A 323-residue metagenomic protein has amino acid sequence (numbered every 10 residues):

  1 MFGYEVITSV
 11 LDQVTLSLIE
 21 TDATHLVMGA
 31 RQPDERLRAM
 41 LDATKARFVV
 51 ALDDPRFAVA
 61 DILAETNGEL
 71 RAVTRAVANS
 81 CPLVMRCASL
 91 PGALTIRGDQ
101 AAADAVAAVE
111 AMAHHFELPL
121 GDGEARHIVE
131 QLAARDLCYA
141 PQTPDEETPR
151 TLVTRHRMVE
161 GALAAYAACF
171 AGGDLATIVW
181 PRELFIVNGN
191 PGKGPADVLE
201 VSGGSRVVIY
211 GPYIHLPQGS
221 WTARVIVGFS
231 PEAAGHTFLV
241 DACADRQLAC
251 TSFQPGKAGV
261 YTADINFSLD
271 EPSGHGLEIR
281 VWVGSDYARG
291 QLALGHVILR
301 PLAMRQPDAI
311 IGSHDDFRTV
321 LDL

Functional and structural regions predicted by a protein language model:
M1-T21: PAPS-dependent sulfotransferase catalytic core
I19-A134: PAPS-dependent sulfotransferase catalytic domain
P149-S220, G228-T237, D286-L323: Glycan-recognition and processing domains
L216-R224, P272-G276: Extended extracellular/luminal ectodomain segments enriched in beta-structured repeat modules
R224-G228, D241, N266-S268, R280-W282 (+1 more regions): Residue-level recognition of well-ordered beta-strand positions that form the cores of beta-sheet-rich folds across
G235-Q247: Short, surface-exposed beta-strand/strand-loop-strand elements in extracellular ectodomains
Q247-G274: Extracellular carbohydrate recognition and processing domains and analogous Trp-centered ligand-binding platforms
S268-A288: Noncatalytic modules at the cell exterior or secretory-pathway interfaces, chiefly beta-strand-rich lectin/adhesion
